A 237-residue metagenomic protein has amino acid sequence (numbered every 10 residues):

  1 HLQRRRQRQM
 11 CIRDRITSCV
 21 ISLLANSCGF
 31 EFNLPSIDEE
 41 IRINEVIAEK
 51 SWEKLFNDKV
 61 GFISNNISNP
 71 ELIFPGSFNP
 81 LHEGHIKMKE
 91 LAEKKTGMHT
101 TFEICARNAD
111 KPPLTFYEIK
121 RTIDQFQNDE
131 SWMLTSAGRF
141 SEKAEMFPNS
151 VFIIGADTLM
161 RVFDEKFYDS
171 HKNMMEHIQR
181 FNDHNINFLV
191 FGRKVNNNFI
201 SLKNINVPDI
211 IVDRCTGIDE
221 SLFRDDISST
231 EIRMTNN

Functional and structural regions predicted by a protein language model:
H1-D14: Single conserved hydrophobic/aromatic residue that forms the stacking wall/gate of nucleotide- or nucleobase-binding
R13-N33: Ampiphathic alpha-helical segments that act as solvent-exposed interaction surfaces
C19, L23, M88-L91, Q125 (+1 more regions): Amphipathic alpha-helical segments that form well-ordered structural scaffolds and often line/cohere around active
C28-I67: Non-catalytic propeptide/linker segments at domain boundaries
P35, R42-I43, E49, N69 (+2 more regions): Active-site cores that bind ATP or allylic diphosphates and position pyrophosphate for catalysis
P70-G76: Short, hydrophobic/glycine-enriched beta-strand segments
L81-T96: Histidine-anchored nucleotide/phosphate-binding helix
F102: Phosphate/dinucleotide-binding and metal-coordinating scaffold of catalytic cores in nucleotide-dependent enzymes
